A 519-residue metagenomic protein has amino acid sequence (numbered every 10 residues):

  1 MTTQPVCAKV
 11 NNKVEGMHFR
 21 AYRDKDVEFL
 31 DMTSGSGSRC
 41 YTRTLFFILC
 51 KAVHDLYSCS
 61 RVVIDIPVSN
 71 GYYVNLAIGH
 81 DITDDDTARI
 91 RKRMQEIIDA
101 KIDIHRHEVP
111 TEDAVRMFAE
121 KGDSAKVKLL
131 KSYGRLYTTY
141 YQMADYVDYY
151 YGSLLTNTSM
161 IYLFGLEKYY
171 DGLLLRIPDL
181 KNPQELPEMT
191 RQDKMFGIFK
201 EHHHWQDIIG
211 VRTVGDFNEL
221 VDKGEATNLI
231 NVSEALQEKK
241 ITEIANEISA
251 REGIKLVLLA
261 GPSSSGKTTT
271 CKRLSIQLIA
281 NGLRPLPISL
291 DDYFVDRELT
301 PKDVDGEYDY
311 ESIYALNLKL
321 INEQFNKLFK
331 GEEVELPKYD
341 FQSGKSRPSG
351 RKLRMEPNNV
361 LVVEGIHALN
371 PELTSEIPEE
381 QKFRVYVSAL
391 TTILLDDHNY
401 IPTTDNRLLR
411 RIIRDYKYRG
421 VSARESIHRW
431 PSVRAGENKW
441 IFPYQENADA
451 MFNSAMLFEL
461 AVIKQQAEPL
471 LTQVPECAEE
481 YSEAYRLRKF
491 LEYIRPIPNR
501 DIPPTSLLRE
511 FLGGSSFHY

Functional and structural regions predicted by a protein language model:
Q4-N11, F19-C40, A52, R61-K239 (+2 more regions): Auxiliary tRNA-acceptor-end handling modules of aminoacyl-tRNA synthetases
E252, T374-Y519: Conserved NTP phosphate-binding and transfer environment spanning the P-loop NTPase/kinase superfamily
V257-G261: Hydrophobic anchor at the beta1->P-loop junction of P-loop NTPases
G266: Conserved glycine(s) of the Walker
T269-L274, S289: Hydrophobic positions on the alpha1 helix immediately C-terminal to the Walker A/P-loop
I276-L286: Post-Walker A helix-loop "phosphate-sensing" segment adjacent to the P-loop in P-loop NTPases
L286-I288, V295-G344, V360: Conserved nucleotide-sensing/catalytic segment adjacent to the nucleotide-binding pocket in NTP-handling enzymes
N322-E380, W430-Y444: Glycine-rich phosphate-binding loop used to anchor ATP phosphates in small-molecule kinases, encompassing both
